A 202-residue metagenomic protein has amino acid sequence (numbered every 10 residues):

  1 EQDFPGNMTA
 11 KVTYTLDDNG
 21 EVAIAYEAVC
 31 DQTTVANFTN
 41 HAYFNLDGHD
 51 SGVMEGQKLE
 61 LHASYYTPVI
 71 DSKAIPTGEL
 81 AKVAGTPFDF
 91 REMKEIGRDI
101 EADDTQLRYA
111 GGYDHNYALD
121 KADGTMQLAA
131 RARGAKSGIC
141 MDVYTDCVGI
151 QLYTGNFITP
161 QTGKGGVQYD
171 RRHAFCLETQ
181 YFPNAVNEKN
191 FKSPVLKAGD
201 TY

Functional and structural regions predicted by a protein language model:
E1-Y202: An exposed, glycine/acidic-rich loop-and-rim segment of catalytic or binding clefts
